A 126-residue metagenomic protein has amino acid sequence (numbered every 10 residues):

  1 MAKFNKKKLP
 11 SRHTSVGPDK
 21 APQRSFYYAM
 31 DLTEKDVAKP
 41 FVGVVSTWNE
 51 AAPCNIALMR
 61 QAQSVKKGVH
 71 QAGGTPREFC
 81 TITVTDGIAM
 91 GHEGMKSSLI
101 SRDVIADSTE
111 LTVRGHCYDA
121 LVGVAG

Functional and structural regions predicted by a protein language model:
M1-G126: Metallocofactor- and cofactor-centric catalytic cores in central/energy metabolism, strongly enriched
